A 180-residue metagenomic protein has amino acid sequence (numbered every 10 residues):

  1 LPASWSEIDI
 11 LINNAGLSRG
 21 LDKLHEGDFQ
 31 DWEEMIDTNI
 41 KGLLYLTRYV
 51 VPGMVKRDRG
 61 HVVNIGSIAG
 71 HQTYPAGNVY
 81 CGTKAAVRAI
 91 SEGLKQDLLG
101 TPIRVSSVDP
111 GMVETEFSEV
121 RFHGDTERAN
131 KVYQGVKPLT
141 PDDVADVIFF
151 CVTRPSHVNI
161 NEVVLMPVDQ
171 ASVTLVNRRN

Functional and structural regions predicted by a protein language model:
A15-G20: Conserved NAD(P)H cofactor-binding loop of Rossmann-fold oxidoreductase domains
D22-L24, D31-I36: Substrate-binding pocket helix/loop in short-chain dehydrogenase/reductase
H25, Q72-N78: Active-site loop immediately N-terminal to the catalytic Tyr-X3-Lys motif of short-chain dehydrogenase/reductase
T47, T83: Active-site helix of classical SDR
P52, Q96-L99: Alpha-helical segment proximal to the catalytic Tyr-Lys
S67: Residue(s) in the substrate-gating loop at a strand-loop-helix junction that position the organic substrate next
S107-G111, E127-V173: C-terminal helical subdomain
